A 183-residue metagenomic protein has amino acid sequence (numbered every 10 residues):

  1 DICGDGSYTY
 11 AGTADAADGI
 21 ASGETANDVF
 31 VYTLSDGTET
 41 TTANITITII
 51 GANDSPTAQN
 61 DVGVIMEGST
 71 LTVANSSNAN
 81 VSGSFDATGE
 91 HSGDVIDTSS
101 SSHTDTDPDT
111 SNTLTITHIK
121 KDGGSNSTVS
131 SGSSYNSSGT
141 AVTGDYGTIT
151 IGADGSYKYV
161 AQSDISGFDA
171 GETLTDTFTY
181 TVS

Functional and structural regions predicted by a protein language model:
D1-A52, S130-S183: Acidic, turn/loop-rich segments in luminal/extracellular domains of secretory-pathway and cell-surface proteins
D54-V142: Extracellular ectodomain surface segments
